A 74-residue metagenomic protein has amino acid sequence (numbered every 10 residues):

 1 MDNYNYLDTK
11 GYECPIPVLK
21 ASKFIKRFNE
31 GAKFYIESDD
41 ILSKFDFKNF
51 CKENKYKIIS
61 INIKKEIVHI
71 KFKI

Functional and structural regions predicted by a protein language model:
M1-F28: An N-terminal amphipathic alpha-helical segment
Y6, I41-K44, E66: Generic detection of intrinsically disordered/low-complexity segments and helix-coil linkers/edges
F24-E30, I63-E66: Short low-complexity stretches enriched in small and charged residues
R27-K52, Y56: Amphipathic, hydrophobic secondary-structure cores in small proteins
K48-I74: C-terminal structural segments of small proteins and small subunits
